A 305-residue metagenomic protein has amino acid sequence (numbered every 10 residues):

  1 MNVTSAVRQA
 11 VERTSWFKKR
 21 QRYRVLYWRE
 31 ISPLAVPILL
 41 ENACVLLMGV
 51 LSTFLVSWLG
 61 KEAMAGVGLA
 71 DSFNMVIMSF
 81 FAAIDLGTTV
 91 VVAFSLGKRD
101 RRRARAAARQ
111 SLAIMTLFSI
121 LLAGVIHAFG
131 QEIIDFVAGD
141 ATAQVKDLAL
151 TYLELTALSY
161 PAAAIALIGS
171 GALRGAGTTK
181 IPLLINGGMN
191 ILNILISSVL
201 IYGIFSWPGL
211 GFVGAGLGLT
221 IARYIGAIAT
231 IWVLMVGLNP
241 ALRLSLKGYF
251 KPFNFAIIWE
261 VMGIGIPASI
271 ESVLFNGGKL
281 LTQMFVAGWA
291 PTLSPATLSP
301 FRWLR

Functional and structural regions predicted by a protein language model:
M1-A35, V92-S159, W207-I266: Short alpha-helical transmembrane segments in multi-pass integral membrane proteins
R29-T89, A93, G263-V286: Signature of the first transmembrane helix
S32, M48, I84, V125-F129 (+8 more regions): Residue-level signal for transmembrane alpha-helical positions in Major Facilitator Superfamily
V36, L40, A70-F73, F80 (+10 more regions): Hydrophobic residues within alpha-helical transmembrane segments of multi-pass solute transporters/permease subunits
L47-A65, I134-A143, V199-L210, V273-L304: Helix-terminus/linker motif at the lipid-water interface of multi-pass membrane proteins
M64-G124, A163-P182, S294-R305: Small-residue-rich hydrophobic transmembrane alpha-helices
V76-S79, N193-S198, A227-I231: Hydrophobic transmembrane alpha-helices of multi-pass small-molecule transporters
A172-V199, V213, L217-T220: Alpha-helical transmembrane segments of multi-pass membrane transporters/permeases
